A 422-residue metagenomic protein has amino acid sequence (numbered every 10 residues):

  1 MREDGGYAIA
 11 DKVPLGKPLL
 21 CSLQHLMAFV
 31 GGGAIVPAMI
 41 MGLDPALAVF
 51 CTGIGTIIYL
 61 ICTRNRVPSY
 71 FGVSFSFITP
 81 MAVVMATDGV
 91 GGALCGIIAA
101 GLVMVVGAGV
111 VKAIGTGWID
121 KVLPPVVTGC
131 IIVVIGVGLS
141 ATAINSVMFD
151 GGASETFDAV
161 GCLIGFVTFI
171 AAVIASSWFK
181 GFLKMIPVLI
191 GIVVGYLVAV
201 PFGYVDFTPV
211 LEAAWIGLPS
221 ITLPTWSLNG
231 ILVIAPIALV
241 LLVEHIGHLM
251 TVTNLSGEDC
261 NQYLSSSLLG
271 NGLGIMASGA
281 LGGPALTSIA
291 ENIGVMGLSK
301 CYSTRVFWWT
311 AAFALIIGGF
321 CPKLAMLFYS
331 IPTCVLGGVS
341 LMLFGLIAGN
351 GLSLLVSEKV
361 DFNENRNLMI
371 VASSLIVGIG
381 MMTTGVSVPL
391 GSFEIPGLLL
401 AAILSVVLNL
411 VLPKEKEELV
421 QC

Functional and structural regions predicted by a protein language model:
M1-C21, F207-S220, N254-G257, S267 (+1 more regions): Intrinsically disordered, low-complexity non-transmembrane regions of multi-pass membrane transporters
M1-P68, S76-A86: N-terminal signal-anchor module of multipass membrane proteins
R2, G31-V36, T168-A175, I186 (+4 more regions): Juxtamembrane interface elements at the cytosolic ends of transmembrane helices in multi-pass membrane proteins
R2, G6-G16, M41-L60, P236-T304: Membrane-embedded helical hairpins/re-entrant loop segments and their flanking transmembrane helices within multi-pass
G16-G32, F157-T168, I186-P187, F202 (+2 more regions): Hydrophobic, membrane-embedded alpha-helices of multi-pass small-molecule transporters
G31-I35, L47-I57, V73-I78, L102 (+7 more regions): Hydrophobic alpha-helical segments embedded in the membrane of multi-pass proteins
L43-A48, N65-F77, I119-V127, K184-L189 (+4 more regions): Short, non-helical or kinked segments that cap or interrupt transmembrane helices
A86-D206, A311-A312, I316-V420: Membrane-embedded alpha-helical modules
